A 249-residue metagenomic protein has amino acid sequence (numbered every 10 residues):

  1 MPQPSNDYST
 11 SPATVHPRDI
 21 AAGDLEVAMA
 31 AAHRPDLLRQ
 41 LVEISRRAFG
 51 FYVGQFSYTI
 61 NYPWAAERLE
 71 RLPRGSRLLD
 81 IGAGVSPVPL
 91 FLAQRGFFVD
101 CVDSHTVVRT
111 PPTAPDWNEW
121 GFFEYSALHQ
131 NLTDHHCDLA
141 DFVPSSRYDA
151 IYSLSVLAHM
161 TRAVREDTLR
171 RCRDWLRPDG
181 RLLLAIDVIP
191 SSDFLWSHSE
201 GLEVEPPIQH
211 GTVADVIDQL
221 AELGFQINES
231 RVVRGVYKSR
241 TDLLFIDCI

Functional and structural regions predicted by a protein language model:
P2-R71, L79, V85-V143, L183-I249: Class I (Rossmann-like) S-adenosyl-L-methionine-dependent methyltransferase catalytic domain, capturing the SAM-binding
Y152: A conserved beta-strand element that flanks and buttresses the S-adenosyl-L-methionine
S155-H159: Short catalytic micro-motifs in class I SAM-dependent methyltransferases
T161-A163, D193: Short N-terminal helix/helix-N-cap motif within the alpha/beta-hydrolase-1
A163-D167, G211: Generic recognition of short, well-ordered alpha-helical segments
E166-R181: A short glycine-rich, Lys/Arg-flanked "PGG" loop and its adjoining helix->strand segment in the class I
